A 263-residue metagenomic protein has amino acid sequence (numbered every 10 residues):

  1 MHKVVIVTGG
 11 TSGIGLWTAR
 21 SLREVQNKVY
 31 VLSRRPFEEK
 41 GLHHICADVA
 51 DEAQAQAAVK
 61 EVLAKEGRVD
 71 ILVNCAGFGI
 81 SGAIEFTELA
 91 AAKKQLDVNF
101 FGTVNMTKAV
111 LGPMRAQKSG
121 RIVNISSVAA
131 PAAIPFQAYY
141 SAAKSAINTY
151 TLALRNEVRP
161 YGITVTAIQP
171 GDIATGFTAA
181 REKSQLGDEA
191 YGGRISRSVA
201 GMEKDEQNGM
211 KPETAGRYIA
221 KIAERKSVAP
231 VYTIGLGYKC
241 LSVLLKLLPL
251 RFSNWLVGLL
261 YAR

Functional and structural regions predicted by a protein language model:
T11, A19: N-terminal Rossmann NAD(P)H-binding glycine-rich loop of SDR-like oxidoreductase domains
A47-A57, L89: The beta1-alpha1 cofactor-binding region of Rossmann-like NAD(H)/NADP(H)-dependent oxidoreductases
A83-I84, E88-K93: Substrate-binding pocket helix/loop in short-chain dehydrogenase/reductase
T107, A143-A146: Active-site helix of classical SDR
T107-K108, L152: A short, exposed helix-loop element centered on a Lys and neighboring polar residues
S127: Residue(s) in the substrate-gating loop at a strand-loop-helix junction that position the organic substrate next
P160-A229: SDR active-site lid
